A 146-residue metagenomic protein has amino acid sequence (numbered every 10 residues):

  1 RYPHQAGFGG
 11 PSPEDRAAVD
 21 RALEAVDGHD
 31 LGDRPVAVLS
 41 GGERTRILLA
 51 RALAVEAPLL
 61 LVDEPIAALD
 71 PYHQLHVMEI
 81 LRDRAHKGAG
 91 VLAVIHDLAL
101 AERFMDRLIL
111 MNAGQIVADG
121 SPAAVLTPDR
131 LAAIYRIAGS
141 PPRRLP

Functional and structural regions predicted by a protein language model:
P13-L31: Conserved ABC ATPase "signature" region
P35-L39, E43: Conserved ABC ATPase signature
L60-E64: Catalytic Walker B motif of ABC-type/P-loop ATPase nucleotide-binding domains
I95-H96: H-loop/switch region of ABC-family ATPase nucleotide-binding domains
A101-R103: A short, surface-exposed alpha-helical micro-motif characterized by mixed small hydrophobic and charged/polar residues
D119-G120: ABC ATPase "signature
